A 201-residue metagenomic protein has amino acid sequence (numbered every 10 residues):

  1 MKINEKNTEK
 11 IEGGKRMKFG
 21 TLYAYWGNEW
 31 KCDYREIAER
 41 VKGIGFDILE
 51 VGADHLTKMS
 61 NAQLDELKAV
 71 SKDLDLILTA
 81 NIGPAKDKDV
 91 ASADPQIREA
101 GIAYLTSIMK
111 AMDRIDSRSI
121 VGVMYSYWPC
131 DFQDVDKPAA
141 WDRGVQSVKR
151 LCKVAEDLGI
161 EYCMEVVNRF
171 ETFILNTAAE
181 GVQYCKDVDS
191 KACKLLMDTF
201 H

Functional and structural regions predicted by a protein language model:
K2-S117, K149, E156, S190-K194: N-terminal pre-domain/capping segments
Y25-G27, A53-H55, P84-K86, S126-W128 (+2 more regions): Active-site-proximal loop/turn and secondary-structure-junction residues that shape catalytic pockets, frequently
C32, E99, D142, L175-N176: Conserved phosphate-coordination/catalytic loops
I48-L49, V145-H201: Acidic/histidine-rich catalytic cores of soluble enzymes
Q63-E66, L105, K137-W141, V145 (+1 more regions): Charged helix-capping and loop-helix junction motifs
E66-I77, Y104, P129-F132, V167-T177: A short, hydrophobic/aromatic-rich structural module that often spans a beta strand with its adjoining loop
S92-Q96, D131-W141: Glycine-rich tight-turn/loop motif centered on a GG-T
I115-Q133, L158-V167: Active-site groove signature of glycoside hydrolases
